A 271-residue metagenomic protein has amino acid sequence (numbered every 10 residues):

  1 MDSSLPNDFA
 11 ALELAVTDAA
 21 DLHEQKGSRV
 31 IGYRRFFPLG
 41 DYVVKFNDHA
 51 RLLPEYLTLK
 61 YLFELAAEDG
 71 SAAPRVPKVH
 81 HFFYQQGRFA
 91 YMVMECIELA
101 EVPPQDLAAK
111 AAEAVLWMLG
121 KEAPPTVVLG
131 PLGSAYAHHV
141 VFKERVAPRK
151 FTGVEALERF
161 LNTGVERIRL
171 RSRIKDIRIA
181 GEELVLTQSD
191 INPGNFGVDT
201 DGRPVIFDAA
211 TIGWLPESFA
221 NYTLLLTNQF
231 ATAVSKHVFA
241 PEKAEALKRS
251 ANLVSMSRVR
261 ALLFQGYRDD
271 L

Functional and structural regions predicted by a protein language model:
M1-G27, I31: Juxta-kinase regulatory segment immediately upstream of eukaryotic protein kinase catalytic domains
A20-L65, E95: ATP-binding glycine-rich loop module of kinase domains
L65, D69-A73, A100-H139, V154-E155 (+1 more regions): Conserved kinase catalytic-core helix
P77-A90: Short beta-strand micro-motifs within the conserved protein kinase catalytic domain, predominantly in the N-lobe
M92-A100: Short pocket-lining segment of the protein kinase catalytic domain that shapes the ATP-binding cleft
G181, V185-L186, D199-R249: Active-site Asp-x-Gly
T187-P193: Canonical protein kinase catalytic loop motif
G194-V198: Hydrophobic residue at the +6 position relative to the catalytic HRD Asp in the kinase catalytic loop
